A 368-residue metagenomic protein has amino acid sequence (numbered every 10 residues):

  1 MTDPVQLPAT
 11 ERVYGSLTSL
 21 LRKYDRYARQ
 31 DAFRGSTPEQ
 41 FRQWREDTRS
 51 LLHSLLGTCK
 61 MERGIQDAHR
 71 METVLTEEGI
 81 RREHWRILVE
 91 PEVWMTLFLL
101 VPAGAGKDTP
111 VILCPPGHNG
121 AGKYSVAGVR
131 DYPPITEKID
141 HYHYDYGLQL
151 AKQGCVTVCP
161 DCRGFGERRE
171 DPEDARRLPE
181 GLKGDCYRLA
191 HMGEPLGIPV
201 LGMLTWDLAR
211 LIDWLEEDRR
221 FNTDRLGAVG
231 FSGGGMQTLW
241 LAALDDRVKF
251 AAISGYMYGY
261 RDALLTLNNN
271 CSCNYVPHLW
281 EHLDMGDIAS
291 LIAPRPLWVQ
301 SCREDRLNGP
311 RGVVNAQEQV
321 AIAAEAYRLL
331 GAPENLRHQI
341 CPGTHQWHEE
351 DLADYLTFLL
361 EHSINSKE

Functional and structural regions predicted by a protein language model:
M1-R81, V89, E368: N-terminal targeting or regulatory segments adjacent to alpha/beta-hydrolase or S9 domains
T73-P133: Glycine-rich active-site/cofactor-binding loop and its immediate structural neighborhood
K107, C114-W206, D213-E217, D262-L265: Cap/lid segment of the alpha/beta-hydrolase catalytic domain
Y187-I198, R210-L211, V248-S290, P294 (+2 more regions): Mobile cap/lid helix-loop segments that gate and shape the active-site cleft of serine hydrolases
L208, G235-D246: Short glycine-enriched nucleophile-adjacent loop and the immediately C-terminal alpha-helix near the catalytic center
R220-S232: Alpha/beta-hydrolase fold nucleophile elbow
S272, A321-E368: C-terminal catalytic histidine-bearing segment of alpha/beta-hydrolase fold enzymes
I292, V299-S301: Short beta-strand/loop motif that positions the catalytic acidic residue of the alpha/beta-hydrolase fold
